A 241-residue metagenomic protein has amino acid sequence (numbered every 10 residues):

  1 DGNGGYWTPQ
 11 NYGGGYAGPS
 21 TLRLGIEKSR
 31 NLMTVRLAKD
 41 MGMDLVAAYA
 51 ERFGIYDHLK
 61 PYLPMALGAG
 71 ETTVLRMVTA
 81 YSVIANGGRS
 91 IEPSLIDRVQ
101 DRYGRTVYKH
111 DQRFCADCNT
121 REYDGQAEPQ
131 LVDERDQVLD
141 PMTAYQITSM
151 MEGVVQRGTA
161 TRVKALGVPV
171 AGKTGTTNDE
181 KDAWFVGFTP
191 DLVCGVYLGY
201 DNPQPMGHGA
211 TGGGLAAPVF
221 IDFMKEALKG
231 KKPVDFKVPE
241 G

Functional and structural regions predicted by a protein language model:
D1-N86: Active-site-adjacent helix/loop patches that line small-molecule binding or acyl-intermediate pockets
L24-K28, T73-G241: A penicillin-recognizing enzyme superfamily signal
